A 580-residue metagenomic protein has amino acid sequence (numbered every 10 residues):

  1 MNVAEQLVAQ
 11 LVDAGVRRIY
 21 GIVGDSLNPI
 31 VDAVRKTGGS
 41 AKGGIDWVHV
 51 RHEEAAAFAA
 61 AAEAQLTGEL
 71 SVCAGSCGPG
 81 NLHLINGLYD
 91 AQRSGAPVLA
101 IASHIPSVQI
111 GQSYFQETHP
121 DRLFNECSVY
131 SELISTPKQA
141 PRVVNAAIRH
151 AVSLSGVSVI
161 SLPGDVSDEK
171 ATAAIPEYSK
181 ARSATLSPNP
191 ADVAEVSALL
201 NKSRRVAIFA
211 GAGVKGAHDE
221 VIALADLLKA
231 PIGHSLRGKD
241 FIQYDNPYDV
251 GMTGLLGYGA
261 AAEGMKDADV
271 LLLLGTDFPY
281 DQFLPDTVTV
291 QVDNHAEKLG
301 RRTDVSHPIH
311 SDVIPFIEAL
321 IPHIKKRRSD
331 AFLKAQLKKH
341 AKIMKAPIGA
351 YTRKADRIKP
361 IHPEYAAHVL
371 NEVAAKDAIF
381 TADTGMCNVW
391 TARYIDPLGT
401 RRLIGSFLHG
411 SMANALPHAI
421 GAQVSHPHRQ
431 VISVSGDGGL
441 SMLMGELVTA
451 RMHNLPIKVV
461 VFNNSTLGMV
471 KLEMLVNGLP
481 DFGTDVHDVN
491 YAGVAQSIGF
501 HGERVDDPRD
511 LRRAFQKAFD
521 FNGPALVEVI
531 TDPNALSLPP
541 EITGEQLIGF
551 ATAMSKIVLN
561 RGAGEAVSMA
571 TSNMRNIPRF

Functional and structural regions predicted by a protein language model:
M1-R328, F332, V369, V373-K376 (+6 more regions): N-terminal alpha/beta PP-like core and its mobile active-site loop of ThDP/TPP-dependent enzymes
A4, V12, D25, I30-V34 (+3 more regions): Active-site diphosphate/adenylate-binding microenvironment
I22-D25, W47-F58, C73-P79, S135-T136 (+5 more regions): Active-site nucleophile and cofactor-binding loops and adjacent substrate-binding regions of central metabolic enzymes
S26, G238, D277, H295 (+4 more regions): A generic "binding-loop/recognition-motif" signal
H52, Q112-S113, R182-E195, G254-G257 (+5 more regions): A general structural motif
I101, Q109-Q116, G300-H310, I314-L320 (+2 more regions): Thiamine diphosphate
S161, T381-D383, E528: Short beta-strand segments
P163-D168, L337-K345, D532-N534, T543: A short, charged, Gly/Pro-tolerant segment at domain boundaries
